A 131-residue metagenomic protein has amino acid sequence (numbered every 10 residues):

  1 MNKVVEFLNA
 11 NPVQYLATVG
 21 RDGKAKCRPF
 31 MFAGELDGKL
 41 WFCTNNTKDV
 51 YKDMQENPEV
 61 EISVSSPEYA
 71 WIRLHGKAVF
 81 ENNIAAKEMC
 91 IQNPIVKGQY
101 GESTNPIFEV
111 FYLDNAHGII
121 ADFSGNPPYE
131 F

Functional and structural regions predicted by a protein language model:
E6-R21, V60-V64: A short, Trp-centered hydrophobic/proline-enriched beta-strand micro-motif
Y15, L40-W41, I119: General beta-strand recognition
D22-K24, E68-A70: Short glycine/serine/proline-enriched coil/turn segments at secondary-structure junctions
M31-G34, A78: Short, exposed beta-strand/loop patches in secreted or surface proteins that constitute
A33-Y69: A short mixed-secondary-structure module that forms the rim of ligand-binding clefts
R73-F131: Charged, gly/pro-rich active-site loop segments
